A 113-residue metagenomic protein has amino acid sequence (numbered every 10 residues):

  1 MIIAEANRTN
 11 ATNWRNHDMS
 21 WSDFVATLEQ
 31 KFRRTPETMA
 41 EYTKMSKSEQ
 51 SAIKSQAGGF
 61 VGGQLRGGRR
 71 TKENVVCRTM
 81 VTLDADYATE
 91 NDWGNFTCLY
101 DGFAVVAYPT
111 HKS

Functional and structural regions predicted by a protein language model:
M1-S113: Signature for HUH/AEP ssDNA processing cores
